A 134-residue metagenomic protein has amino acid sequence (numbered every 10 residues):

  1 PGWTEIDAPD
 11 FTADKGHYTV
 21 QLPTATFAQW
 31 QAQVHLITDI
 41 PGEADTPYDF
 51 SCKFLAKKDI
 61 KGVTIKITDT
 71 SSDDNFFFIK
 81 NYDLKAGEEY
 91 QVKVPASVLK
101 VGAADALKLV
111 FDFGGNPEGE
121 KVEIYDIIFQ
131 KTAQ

Functional and structural regions predicted by a protein language model:
P1-A8: Short, tryptophan-glycine- and acidic/Ser/Thr-enriched carbohydrate-recognition patches
A8-Q29: Short carbohydrate-recognition loop motifs
D14-G16, L84-Y90, A103-D105: Ser/Thr- and Asn-enriched, surface-exposed coil loops between beta-strands
Y18-V20, T24, Q33-V63, Y90-S97 (+1 more regions): Extra-cytoplasmic beta-strand recognition segments
W30-V34, K58-T70, D105-L107: Beta-strand acidic-aromatic groove motif in beta-rich domains, primarily in extracellular
N75-K85: Solvent-exposed serine/threonine-rich low-complexity stretches and specific carbohydrate-binding patches
Q91-K131: Extracellular beta-strand ligand-recognition surfaces/modules
